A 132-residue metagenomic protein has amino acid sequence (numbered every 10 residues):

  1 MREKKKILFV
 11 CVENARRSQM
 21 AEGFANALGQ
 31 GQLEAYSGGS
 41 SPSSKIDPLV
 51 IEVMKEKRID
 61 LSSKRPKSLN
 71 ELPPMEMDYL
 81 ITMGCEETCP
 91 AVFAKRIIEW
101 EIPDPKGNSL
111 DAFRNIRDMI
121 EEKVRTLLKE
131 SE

Functional and structural regions predicted by a protein language model:
M1-N70: Conserved active-site segments centered on acidic
R2, E71-L72, C89-V92: Structural motif
C11, R65, M83-G84, E101: A secondary-structure boundary/capping signal
G39, G84-C85: Short, well-ordered turn and helix-capping elements at secondary-structure junctions
V53, T82-M83: Short alpha-helix boundary/capping motifs
P74-E76: Alpha-helix C-terminal capping/helix-to-coil transition sites in glycosyltransferase folds
Y79, C85-E132: Phosphate-binding/catalytic loops
